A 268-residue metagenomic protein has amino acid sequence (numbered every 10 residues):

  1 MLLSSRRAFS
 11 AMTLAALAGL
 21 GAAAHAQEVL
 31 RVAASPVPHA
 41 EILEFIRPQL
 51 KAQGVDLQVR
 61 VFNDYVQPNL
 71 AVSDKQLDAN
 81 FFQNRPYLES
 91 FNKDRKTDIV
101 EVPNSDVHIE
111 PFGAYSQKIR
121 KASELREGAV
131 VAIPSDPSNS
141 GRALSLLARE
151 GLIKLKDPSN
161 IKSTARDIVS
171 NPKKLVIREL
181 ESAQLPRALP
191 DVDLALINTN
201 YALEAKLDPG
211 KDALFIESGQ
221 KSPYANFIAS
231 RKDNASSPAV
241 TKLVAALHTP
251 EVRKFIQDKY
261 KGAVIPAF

Functional and structural regions predicted by a protein language model:
Q27-V37, L57-V61, V130-V131: Short, well-ordered beta-strand elements
R60-L70, S159-R187: Short helix-initiation/N-cap motifs at beta->coil->alpha
Y65-T97, Y115, A202-K206: Pocket-flanking alpha-helical
S73-Q83, T97, A129, L152 (+2 more regions): Alpha-to-beta junction loops
S90-P103, I119, D191, L196 (+1 more regions): Ligand-binding "clamshell"
V100-I153: A conserved helix-loop-strand patch within extracytoplasmic ligand-binding domains of the periplasmic binding
N104-A114, L203-H248, A263-F268: Periplasmic-binding protein-like
N139-A148, L247-P266: Periplasmic-binding protein-like
